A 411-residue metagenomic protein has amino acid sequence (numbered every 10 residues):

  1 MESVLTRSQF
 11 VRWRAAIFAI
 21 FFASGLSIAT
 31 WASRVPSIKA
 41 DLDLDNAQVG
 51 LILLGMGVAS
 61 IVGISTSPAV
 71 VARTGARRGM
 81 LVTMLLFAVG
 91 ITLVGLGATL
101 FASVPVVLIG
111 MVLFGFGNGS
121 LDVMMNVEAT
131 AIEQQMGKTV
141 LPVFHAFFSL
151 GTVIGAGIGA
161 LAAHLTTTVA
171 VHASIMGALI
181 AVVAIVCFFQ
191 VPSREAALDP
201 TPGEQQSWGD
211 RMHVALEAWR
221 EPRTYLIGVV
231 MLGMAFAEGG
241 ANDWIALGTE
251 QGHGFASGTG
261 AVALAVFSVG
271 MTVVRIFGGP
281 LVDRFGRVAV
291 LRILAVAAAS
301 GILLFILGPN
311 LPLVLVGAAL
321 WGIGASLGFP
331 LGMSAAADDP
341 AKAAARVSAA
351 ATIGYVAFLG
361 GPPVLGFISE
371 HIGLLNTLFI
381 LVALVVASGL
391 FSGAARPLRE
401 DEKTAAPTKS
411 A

Functional and structural regions predicted by a protein language model:
F22, A102-L121, L313-S326: Hydrophobic core of transmembrane alpha-helices in multi-pass small-molecule transporters, especially MFS/SLC-type
S33-A47, D243-T259: Short amphipathic helix-loop junctions that connect adjacent transmembrane helices in Major Facilitator Superfamily/SLC
G63-A76, A163, V274-R287, S369-E370: Helix-to-loop junctions at the C-terminal end of transmembrane segments in multipass secondary transporters
R77-M80, M84, V107, L291: Primarily marks hydrophobic transmembrane alpha-helices of the MFS/SLC 12-helix fold
L85-F101, A297-P309: C-terminal ends and interior cores of transmembrane alpha-helices in multi-pass membrane transporters/permeases
G119-Q134, S326-A341: Intracellular juxtamembrane helix-capping segments at the cytosolic ends of symmetry-related transmembrane helices
A170-F189, N376-A395: Symmetry-related core transmembrane helices of the 12-TM Major Facilitator Superfamily/SLC fold
F285-G332: C-terminal transmembrane helical hairpin of 12-TM major facilitator-type secondary transporters
